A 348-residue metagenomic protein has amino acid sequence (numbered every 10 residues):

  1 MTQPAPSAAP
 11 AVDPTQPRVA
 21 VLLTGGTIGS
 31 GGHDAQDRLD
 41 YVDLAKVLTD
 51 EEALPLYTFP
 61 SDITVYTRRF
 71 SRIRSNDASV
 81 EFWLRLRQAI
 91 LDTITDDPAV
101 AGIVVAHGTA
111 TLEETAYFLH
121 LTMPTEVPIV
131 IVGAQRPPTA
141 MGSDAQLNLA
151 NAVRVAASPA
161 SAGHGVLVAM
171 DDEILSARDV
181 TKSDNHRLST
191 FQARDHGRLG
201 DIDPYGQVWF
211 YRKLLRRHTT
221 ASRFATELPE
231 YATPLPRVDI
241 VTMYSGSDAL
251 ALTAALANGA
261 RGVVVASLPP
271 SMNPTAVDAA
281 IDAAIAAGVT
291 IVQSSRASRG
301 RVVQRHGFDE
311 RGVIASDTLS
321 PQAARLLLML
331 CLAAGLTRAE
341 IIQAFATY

Functional and structural regions predicted by a protein language model:
T2-T93, L336: ATP/NTP phosphate-donor binding region
P4-P10, P270-Y348: C-terminal non-catalytic interaction/assembly regions of soluble proteins
D13-R18, L22-G29, L44-F59, S176-V265 (+2 more regions): Accessory alpha-helical/coil subdomains and C-terminal extensions that flank or cap enzyme catalytic cores
L22-T24, V105-H107, V130-G133, L167-D171 (+3 more regions): Short beta-strand segments
G26-G29, H107-E113, E173-L175, L268-M272 (+1 more regions): Gly/Ser/Thr-rich loops at beta-strand to alpha-helix junctions that form or flank small-molecule/cofactor-binding
D97-L112, N258-P270: Short acidic, glycine-rich surface-loop motifs adjacent to enzyme active sites
V105-V127, N273-D282: Short Gly/Thr/Asp-enriched flexible loops that form oxyanion-binding sites at enzyme active sites
I131-Y205: Internal gly/pro-rich beta-alpha loop/helix module that stabilizes soluble enzyme cofactors or their anionic handles
